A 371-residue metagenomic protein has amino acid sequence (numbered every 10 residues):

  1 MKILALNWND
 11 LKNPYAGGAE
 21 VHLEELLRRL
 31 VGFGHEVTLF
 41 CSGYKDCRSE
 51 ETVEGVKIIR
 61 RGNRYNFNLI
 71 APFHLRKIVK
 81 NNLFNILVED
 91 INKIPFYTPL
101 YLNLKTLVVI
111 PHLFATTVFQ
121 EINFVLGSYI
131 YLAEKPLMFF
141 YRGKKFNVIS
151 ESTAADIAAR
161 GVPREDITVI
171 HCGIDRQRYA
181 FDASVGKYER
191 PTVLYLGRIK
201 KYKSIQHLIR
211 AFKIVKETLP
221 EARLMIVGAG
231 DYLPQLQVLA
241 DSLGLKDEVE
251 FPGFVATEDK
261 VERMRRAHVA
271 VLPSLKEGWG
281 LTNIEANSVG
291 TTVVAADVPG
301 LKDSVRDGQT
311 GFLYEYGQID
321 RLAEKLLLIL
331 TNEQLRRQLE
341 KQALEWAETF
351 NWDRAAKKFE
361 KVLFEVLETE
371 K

Functional and structural regions predicted by a protein language model:
V125-F146: Membrane-proximal helix-turn-helix segments that form the acceptor-binding/catalytic region of lipid-linked
N147, G186-F212, M225: Conserved donor-binding/catalytic core segment of Leloir-type glycosyltransferases
S152, G173: Carbohydrate-associated surface elements
Q237-V255: Nucleotide-activated donor-binding/catalytic signature segment of Leloir-type glycosyltransferases, i.e., the conserved
F254-V255, E262-A267: Short alpha-helical donor nucleotide-sugar binding micro-motif in glycosyltransferases
L275: Aromatic "clamp/platform" in nucleotide-sugar-dependent glycosyltransferases that forms part of the donor/acceptor
N283, T292-A295, V305: Short hydrophobic beta-strand element within catalytic cores of glycosyltransferases and related nucleotide-activated
D307-G308, F312-I319, L328-E333: Conserved acidic donor-binding segment of nucleotide-sugar-dependent glycosyltransferases
